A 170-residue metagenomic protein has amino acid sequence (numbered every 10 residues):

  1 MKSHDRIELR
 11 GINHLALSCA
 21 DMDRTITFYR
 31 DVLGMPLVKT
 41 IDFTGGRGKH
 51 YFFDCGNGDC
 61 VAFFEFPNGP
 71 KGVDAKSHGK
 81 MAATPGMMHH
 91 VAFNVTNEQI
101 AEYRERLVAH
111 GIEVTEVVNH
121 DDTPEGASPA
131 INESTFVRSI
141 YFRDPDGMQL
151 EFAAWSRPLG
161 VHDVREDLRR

Functional and structural regions predicted by a protein language model:
M1-D23, V91, V95, P158 (+1 more regions): N-terminal beta-strand motif that seeds the catalytic metal site of vicinal oxygen chelate
G11, R47, F136: Exposed loop/turn and edge beta-strand positions of beta-sandwich/beta-sheet ligand-binding modules
S18-N68: Core segments of cupin and vicinal oxygen chelate
M22-D23, T84-P145, L168-R169: Vicinal oxygen chelate
F43-T44, H120-D122, S156: Conserved beta-strand edge residues that scaffold enzyme active sites
N68, S156-L159: A short acidic/small-residue loop/turn micro-motif
M148: Conserved Rossmann-like nucleotide-cofactor binding loop
